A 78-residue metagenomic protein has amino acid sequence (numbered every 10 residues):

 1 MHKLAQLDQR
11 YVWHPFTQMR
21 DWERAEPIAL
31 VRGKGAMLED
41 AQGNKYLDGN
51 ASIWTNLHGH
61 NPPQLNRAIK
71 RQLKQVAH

Functional and structural regions predicted by a protein language model:
M1-R32: Active-site-adjacent loop/helix segments that line or gate small-molecule/cofactor pockets in enzymes
K3, G33, H60, Q64: Conserved active-site and cofactor/substrate-binding residues in soluble primary-metabolism enzymes
P27-D48: Active-site and channel-lining beta-strand-loop segments that bind or position nucleotide-derived/phosphorylated
K45-H78: Glycine-rich loop-to-alpha-helix module at the N-terminal edge of alpha/beta enzyme cores
